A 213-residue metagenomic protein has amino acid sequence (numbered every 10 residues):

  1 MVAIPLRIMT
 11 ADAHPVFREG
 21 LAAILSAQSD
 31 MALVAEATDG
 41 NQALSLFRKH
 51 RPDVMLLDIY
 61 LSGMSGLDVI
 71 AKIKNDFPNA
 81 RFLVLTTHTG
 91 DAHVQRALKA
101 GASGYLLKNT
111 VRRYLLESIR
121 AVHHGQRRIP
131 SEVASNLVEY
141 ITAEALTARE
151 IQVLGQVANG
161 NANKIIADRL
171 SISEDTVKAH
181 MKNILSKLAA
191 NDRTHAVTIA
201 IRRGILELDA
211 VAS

Functional and structural regions predicted by a protein language model:
I4-F17, L21-L25: Conserved acidic segment of CheY-like receiver
D30-T38, L46, A190: Short hydrophobic/Thr-rich beta-strand motif most characteristic of the beta2 strand and flanking loop of CheY-like
D39-Q42, S65-D68: Acidic catalytic/metal-coordinating carboxylates
D58-I59, T86: Active-site residues of response regulator receiver
S62: The feature encodes the CheY-like receiver
A92-K99, S103-Q152, I205-L208: Short, flexible helix-to-coil linker/hinge segments that flank and couple to helix-turn-helix
A162-H195: Recognition helix of helix-turn-helix DNA-binding domains
S186-S213: Basic, Lys/Arg-enriched C-terminal extension of HTH/homeodomain DNA-binding domains
